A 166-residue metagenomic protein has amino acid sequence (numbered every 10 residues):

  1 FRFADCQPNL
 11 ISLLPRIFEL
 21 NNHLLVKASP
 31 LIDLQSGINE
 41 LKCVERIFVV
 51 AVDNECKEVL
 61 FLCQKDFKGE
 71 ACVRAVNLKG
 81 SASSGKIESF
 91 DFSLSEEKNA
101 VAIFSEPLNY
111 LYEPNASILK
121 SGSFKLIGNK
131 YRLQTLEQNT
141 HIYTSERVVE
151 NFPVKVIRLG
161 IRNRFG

Functional and structural regions predicted by a protein language model:
F1-G166: SAM-dependent transferase fold signal centered on methyltransferase-like domains, encompassing both Class I
